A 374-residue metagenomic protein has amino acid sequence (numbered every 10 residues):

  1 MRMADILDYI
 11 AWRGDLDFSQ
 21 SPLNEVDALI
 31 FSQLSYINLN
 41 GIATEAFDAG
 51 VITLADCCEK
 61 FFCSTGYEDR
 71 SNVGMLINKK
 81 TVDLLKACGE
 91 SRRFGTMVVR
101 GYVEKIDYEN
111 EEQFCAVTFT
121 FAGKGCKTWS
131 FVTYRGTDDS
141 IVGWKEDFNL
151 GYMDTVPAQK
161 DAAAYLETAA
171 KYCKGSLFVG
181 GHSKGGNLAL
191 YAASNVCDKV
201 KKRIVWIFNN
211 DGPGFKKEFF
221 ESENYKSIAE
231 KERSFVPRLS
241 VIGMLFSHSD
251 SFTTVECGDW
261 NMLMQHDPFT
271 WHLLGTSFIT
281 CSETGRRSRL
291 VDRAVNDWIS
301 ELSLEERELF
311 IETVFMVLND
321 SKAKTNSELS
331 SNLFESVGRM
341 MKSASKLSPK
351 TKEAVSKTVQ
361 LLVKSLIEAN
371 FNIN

Functional and structural regions predicted by a protein language model:
M1-S130, Y134-S176, C197-N374: Alpha/beta hydrolase fold serine-hydrolase catalytic domain that processes acyl esters and thioesters
G180-G185, A189: Gly/Ala-rich beta-loop-alpha elbow adjacent to hydrolase catalytic centers
A189-D198: Short glycine-enriched nucleophile-adjacent loop and the immediately C-terminal alpha-helix near the catalytic center
